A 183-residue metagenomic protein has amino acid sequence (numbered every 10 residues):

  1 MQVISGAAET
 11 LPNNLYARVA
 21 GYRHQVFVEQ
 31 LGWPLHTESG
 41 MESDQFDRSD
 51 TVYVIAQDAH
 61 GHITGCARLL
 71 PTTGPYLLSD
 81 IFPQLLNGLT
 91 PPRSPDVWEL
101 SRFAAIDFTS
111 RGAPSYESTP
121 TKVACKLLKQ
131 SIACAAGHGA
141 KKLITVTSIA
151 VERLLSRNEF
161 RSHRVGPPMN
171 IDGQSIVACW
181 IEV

Functional and structural regions predicted by a protein language model:
M1-Q45, Y53-I63: Short amphipathic alpha-helix that is part of the acyltransferase structural core
T37-S43, D47-D50, L77-G88: Short acidic (Asp/Glu) patches
S49-T51, H62-T64, R93-W98: Short connector loops at helix/strand junctions that flank enzyme active sites, especially segments positioning acidic
Q57-P91: Short, His- and charge-rich active-site/binding loops that engage polyanionic ligands
L77, P83-I176: Acyl-donor binding region in acyl/amide transferases
S175-V183: C-terminal helix-cap and adjacent tail motif
